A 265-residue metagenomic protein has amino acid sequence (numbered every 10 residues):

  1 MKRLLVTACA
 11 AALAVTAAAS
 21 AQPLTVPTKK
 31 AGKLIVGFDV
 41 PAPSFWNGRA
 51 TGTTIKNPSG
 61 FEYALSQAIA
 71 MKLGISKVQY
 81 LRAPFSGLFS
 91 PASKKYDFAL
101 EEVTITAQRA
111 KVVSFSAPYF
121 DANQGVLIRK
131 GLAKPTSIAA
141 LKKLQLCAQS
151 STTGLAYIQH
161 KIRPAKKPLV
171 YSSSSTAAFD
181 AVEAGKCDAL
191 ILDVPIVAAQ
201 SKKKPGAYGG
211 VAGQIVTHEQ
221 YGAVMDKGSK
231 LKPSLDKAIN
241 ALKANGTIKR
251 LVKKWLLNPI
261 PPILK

Functional and structural regions predicted by a protein language model:
Q22-P23, T153-V170, G209-G210, N240-K265: Ligand-binding clefts/hinges and TM-proximal coupling segments of bilobed small-molecule sensing domains
P23-E101: Extracytoplasmic small-molecule ligand-binding "clamshell" domains of the periplasmic binding protein/Venus flytrap
I35, P43, K56-K72, V103-T104 (+4 more regions): Bilobed "Venus flytrap"/periplasmic-binding protein-like clamshell domains and structurally analogous long
V40, F120-I128, V194, A198 (+2 more regions): Periplasmic-binding protein-like
Y63-K72, L132, T152, G222-P259: Extended ligand-binding regions for polar small-molecule ligands
V78-A140: Acidic, polar ligand-binding/catalytic clefts
V78-S90, A133-K134, L169-A184, E219: Short helix-initiation/N-cap motifs at beta->coil->alpha
G87-S90, V103-K111, Q159-H160, E183-A184 (+1 more regions): A ligand-binding cleft/hinge motif common to bilobed small-molecule-binding domains
